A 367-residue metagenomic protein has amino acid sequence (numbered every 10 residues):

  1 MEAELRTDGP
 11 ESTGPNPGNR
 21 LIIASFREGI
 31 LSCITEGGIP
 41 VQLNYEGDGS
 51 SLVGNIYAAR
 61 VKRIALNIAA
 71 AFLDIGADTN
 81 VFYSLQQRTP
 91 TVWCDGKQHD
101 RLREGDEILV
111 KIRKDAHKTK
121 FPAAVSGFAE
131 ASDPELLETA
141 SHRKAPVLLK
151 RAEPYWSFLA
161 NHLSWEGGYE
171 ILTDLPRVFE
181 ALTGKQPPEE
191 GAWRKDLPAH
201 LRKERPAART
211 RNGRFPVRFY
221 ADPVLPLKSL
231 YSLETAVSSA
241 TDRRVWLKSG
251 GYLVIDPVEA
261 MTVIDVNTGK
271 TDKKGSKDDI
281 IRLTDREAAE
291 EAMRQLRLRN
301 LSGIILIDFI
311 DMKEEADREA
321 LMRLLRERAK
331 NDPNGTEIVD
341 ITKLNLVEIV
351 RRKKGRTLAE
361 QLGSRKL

Functional and structural regions predicted by a protein language model:
E2-N55, E107, K111-T119, A123-V258: Extended, charged alpha/beta regions that create polyanion-binding interfaces
S32, A59, V110, D265 (+1 more regions): Residue-level signature of catalytic and energy-coupling elements of molecular machines, predominantly ATP/GTP-dependent
V53-A65: Structural detector for short beta-strands of small beta-barrel domains
G54, W93-L109: Short nucleic-acid-contacting surface segments enriched for D/E, G, S/T with interspersed K/R
K62, D100, D106, S157 (+8 more regions): Solvent-exposed alpha-helical segments within well-ordered globular domains of core cellular machineries
A69-L73, N80, D115-L136, S249-L367: Conserved glycine-centered short motifs in functionally critical loops
T79-V92: A short macromolecule-binding patch
